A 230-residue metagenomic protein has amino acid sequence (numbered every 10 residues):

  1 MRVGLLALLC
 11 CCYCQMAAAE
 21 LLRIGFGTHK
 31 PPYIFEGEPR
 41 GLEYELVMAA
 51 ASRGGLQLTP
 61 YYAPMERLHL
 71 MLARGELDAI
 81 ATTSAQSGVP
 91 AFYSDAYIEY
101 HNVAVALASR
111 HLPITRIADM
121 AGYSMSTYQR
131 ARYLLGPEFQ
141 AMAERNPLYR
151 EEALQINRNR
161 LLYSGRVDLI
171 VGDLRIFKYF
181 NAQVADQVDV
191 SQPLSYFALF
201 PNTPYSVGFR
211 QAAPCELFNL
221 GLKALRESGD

Functional and structural regions predicted by a protein language model:
A19-V89, E151, F218: Extracytoplasmic small-molecule ligand-binding "clamshell" domains of the periplasmic binding protein/Venus flytrap
L21-F35, I117-Y133: Short loop->beta-strand "edge-of-pocket" segments that line small-molecule binding or catalytic clefts across diverse
F26-K30, H101-N102, D186-K223: Periplasmic-binding protein-like
Y44-R53, I117-A131, P204-D230: Extended ligand-binding regions for polar small-molecule ligands
V47-L56, D95-A96, A121-Y123, Q129-A153 (+1 more regions): Ligand-binding cleft/hinge of the Venus flytrap
Q57-P64, N146-Q155, L161, Y196-F197: Short beta-strand-to-loop elements that line the ligand-binding cleft of bilobed periplasmic-binding protein-like
P60-M120, R130-L135, P193-F200: Acidic, polar ligand-binding/catalytic clefts
D78-T83, D168-D173, F177-K178: Paired acidic/hydrophobic, glycine-rich loop segments that form the ligand-binding mouth/hinge of periplasmic-binding
